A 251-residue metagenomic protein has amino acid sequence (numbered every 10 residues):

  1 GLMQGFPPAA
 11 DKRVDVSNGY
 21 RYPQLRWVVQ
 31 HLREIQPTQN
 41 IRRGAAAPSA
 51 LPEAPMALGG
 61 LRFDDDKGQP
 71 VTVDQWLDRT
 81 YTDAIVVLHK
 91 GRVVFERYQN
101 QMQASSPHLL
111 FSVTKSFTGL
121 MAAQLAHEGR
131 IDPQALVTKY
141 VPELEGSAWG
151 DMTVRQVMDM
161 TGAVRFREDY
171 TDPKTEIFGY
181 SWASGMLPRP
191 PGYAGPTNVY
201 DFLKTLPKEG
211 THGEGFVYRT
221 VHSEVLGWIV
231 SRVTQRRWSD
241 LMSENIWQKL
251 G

Functional and structural regions predicted by a protein language model:
G1-Q103, I131, D159, A163: N-terminal leader/targeting segments and the immediately adjacent pre-domain N-terminus
A46-A54, M152, Y170-P173, I177-G185: A contiguous, low-structure linker/loop signature
D65, Q69, R79, D83 (+8 more regions): Extracytoplasmic/periplasmic, Sec-exported soluble proteins
V71, Q75, G119-A123, A135 (+5 more regions): Solvent-exposed, polar/charged alpha-helical surfaces in well-ordered, non-transmembrane soluble domains, broadly
G91, H108-Q134, V157, L226-V230: Active-site SXXK
Y98, A104-S105, D169-D172, G179-G251: Catalytic-site signature segments of enzymes, centered on catalytic residues
Q99, A104, L136-E143, T175: Short linear capping/connector segments at secondary-structure termini
L109, H127-Y170, T205, V221 (+1 more regions): Active-site helix/loop module of the DD-peptidase/beta-lactamase fold, centered on the serine-lysine SxxK catalytic
